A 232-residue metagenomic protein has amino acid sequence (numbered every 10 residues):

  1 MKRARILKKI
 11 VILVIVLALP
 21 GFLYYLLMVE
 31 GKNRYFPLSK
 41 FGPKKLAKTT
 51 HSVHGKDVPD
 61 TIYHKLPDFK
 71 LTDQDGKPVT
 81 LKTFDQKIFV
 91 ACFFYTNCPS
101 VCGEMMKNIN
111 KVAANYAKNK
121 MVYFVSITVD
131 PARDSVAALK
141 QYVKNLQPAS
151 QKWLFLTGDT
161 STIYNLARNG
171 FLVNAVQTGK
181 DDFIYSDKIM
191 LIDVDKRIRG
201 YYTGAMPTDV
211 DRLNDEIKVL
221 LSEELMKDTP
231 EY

Functional and structural regions predicted by a protein language model:
M1-K65: N-terminal targeting signals for export/organelle localization
L66-P67, F89, S186-K188: Short loop/turn microsegments at loop-to-beta-strand junctions
K70-L71, L191: Hydrophobic beta-strand positions
D75-K77, D195: Residue-level recognition of short loop/turn positions
V79-I109, V125: Short active-site neighborhood of thiol/selenol oxidoreductases, capturing the structured segment around
M106-L166: Structural microenvironment flanking redox-active thiols in thiol-disulfide oxidoreductases
Q151-W153, Y164, R168-V176, F183-M190: Structural micro-motif
Q177-Y232: Thiol-/selenol-based redox modules, centered on thioredoxin-like and closely related oxidoreductase domains
